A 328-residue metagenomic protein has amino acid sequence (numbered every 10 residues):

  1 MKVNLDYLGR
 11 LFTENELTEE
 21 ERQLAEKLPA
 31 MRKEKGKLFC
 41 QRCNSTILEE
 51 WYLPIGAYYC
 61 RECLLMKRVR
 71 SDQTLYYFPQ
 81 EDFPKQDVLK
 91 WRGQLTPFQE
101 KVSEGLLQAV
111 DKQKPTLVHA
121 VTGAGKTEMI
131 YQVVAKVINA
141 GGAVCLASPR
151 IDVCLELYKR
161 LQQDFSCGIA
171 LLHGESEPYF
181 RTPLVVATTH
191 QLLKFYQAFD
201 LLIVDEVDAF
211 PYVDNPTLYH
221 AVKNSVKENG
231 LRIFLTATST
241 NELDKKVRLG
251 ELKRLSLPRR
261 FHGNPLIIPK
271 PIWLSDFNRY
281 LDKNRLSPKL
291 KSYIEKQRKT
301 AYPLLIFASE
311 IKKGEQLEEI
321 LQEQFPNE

Functional and structural regions predicted by a protein language model:
M1-I47: A broadly conserved sequence feature marking short terminus-proximal activation segments in nucleic acid-centric
A30-D82: Interdomain "pre-motor" coupling segment immediately N-terminal to P-loop NTPase/helicase cores
W91-K114: N-terminal pre-P-loop "Q-motif" helix
D111-A135: Walker A/P-loop
K112, T116, E251-E318: Conserved interdomain linker/interface between the two RecA-like ATPase lobes of SF2 helicase motors
L157, Q162-F165, K312-E328: Conserved helicase motor "Helicase C" RecA-like lobe of SF1/SF2 P-loop NTPases
R160-F195: Inter-Walker segment of RecA-like/P-loop motor cores
D200-S275: Post-DEXD/H (motif II) to motif III coupling segment of the RecA-like Helicase ATP-binding lobe
